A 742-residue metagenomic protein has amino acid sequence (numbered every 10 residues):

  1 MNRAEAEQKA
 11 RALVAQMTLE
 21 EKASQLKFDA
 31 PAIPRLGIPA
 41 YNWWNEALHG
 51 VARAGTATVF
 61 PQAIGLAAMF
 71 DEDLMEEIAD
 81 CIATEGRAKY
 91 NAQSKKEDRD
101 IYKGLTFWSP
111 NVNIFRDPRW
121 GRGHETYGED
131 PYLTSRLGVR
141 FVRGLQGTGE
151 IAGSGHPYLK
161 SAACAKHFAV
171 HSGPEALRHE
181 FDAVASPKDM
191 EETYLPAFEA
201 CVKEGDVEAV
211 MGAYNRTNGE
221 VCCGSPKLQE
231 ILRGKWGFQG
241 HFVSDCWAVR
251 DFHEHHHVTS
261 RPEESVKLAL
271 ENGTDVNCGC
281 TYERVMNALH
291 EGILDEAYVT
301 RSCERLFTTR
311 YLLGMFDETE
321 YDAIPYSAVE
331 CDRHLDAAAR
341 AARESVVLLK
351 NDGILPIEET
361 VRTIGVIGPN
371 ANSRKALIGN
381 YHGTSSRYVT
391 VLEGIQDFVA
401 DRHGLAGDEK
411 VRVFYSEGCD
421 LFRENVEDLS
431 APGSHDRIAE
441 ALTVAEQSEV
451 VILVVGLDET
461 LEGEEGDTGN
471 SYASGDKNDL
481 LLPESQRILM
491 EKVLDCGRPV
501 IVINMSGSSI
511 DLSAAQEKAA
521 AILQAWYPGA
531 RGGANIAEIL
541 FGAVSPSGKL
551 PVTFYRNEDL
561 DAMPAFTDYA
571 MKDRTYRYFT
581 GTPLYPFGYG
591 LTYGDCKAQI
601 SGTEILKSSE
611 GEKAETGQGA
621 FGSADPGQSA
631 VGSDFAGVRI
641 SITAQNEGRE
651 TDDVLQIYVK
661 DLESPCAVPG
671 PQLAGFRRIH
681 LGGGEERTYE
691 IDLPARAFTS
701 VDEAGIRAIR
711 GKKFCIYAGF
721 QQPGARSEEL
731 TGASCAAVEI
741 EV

Functional and structural regions predicted by a protein language model:
M1-S609, T616-G617, F621-G627, G632-A704 (+3 more regions): Glycoside hydrolase catalytic-domain context in secreted enzymes
A733-A736: Structured interaction patches on ligand/partner-binding surfaces of diverse proteins
